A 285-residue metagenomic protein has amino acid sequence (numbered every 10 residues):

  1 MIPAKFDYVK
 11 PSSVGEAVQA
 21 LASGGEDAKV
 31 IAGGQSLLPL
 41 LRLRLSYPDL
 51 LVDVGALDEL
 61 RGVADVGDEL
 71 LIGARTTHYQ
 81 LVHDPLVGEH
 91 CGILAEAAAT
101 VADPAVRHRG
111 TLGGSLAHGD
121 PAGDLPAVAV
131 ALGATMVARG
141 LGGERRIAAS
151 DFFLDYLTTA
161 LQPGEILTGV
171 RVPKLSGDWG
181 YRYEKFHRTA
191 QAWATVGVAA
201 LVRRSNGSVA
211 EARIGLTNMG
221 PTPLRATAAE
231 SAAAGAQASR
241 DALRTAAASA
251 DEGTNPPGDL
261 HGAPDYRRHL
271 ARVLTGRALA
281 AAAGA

Functional and structural regions predicted by a protein language model:
M1-A285: C-terminal structural segment of proteins
